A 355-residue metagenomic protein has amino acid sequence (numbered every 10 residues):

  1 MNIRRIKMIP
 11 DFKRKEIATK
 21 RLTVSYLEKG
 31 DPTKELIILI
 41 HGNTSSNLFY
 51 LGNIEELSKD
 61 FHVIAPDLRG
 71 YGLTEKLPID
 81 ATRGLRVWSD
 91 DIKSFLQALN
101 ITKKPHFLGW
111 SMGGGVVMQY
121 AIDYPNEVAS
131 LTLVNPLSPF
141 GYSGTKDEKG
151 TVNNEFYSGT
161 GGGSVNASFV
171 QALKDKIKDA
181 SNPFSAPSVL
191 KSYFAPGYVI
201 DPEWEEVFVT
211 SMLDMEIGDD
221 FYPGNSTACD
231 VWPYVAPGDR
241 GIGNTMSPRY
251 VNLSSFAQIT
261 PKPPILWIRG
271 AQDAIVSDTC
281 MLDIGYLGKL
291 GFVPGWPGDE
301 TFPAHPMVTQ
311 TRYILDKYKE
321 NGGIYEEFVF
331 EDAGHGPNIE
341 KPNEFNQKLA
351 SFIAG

Functional and structural regions predicted by a protein language model:
M1-I38, K59-F61, T102, T160-G162 (+3 more regions): Alpha/beta-hydrolase fold catalytic core
K20, A65-L108, M112, I122-D123 (+4 more regions): Active-site loop/oxyanion-hole signature of alpha/beta-hydrolase fold enzymes
L22-A81, F95, W110: Conserved HGGG/HGGXW glycine-rich cap/lid loop of the alpha/beta-hydrolase fold
V116-Y120: Hydrolases whose catalytic domains are alpha/beta-hydrolase-1, hotdog thioesterase, or metallo-beta-lactamase-like
T132-V134, P139: A short, hydrophobic beta-strand element of the alpha/beta-hydrolase
N154-Q310: Alpha/beta-hydrolase
E327-A333: Short glycine-rich catalytic loops that host catalytic nucleophiles or stabilize transition states across multiple
N338-S351: Post-His helix in hydrolase/transferase enzymes
